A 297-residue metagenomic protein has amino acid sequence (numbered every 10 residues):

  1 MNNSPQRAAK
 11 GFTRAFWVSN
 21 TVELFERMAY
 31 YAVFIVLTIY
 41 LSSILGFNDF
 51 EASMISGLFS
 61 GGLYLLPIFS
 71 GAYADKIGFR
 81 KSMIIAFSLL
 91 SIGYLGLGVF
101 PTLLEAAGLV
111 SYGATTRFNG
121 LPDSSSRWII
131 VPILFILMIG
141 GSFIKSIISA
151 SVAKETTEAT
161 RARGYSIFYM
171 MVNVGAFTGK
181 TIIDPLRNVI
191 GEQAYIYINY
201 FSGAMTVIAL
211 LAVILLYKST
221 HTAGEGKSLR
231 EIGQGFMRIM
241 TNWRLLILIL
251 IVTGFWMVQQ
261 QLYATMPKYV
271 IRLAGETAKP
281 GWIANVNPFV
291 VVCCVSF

Functional and structural regions predicted by a protein language model:
M1-T13, T222-L250: Juxtamembrane intracellular "pre-TM" segments in multi-pass secondary transporters
I35-E51, A264-G281: Short amphipathic helix-loop junctions that connect adjacent transmembrane helices in Major Facilitator Superfamily/SLC
G57-A72, V286-F297: Central cavity-lining transmembrane alpha-helices of secondary-active solute carriers, predominantly the Major
L63, A162-R187, G203-T206: Glycine-rich segments within core transmembrane alpha-helices of 12-TM secondary carriers
S88-S124: C-terminal ends and interior cores of transmembrane alpha-helices in multi-pass membrane transporters/permeases
V131, I196-L215: Symmetry-related core transmembrane helices of the 12-TM Major Facilitator Superfamily/SLC fold
F143-T157, V270: Intracellular juxtamembrane helix-capping segments at the cytosolic ends of symmetry-related transmembrane helices
